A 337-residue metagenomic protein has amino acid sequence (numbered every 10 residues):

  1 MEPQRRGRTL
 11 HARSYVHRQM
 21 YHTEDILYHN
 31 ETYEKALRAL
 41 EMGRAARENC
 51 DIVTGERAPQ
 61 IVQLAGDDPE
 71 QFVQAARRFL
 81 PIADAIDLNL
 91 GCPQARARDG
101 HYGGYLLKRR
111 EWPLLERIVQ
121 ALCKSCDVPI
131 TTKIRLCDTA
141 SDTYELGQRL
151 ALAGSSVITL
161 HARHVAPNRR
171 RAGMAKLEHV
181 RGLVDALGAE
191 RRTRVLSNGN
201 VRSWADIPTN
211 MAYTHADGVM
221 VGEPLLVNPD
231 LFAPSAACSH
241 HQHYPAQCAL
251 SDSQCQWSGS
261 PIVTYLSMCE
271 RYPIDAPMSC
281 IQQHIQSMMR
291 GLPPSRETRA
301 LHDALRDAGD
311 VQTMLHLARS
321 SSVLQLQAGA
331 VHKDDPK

Functional and structural regions predicted by a protein language model:
M1-P3, L90, A162, E223: Short secondary-structure boundary segments
M1-R78: Glycine-rich, positively charged N-terminal anion/phosphate-binding segment
P3, L136, V227: Active-site micro-motifs of SAM-dependent methyltransferase domains
G7-A12, R98-H101, R170-G173, P208-N210 (+1 more regions): Short secondary-structure transition/capping segments
T9-R13, E24, H29, R109-W112 (+3 more regions): Short, solvent-exposed helix-helix connector turns and helix-capping sites enriched in acidic/polar residues
T54-D68, V128-T139, L196-G199, S203: Conserved strand-turn element in the central/C-terminal portion of the radical SAM core barrel that lines
E70-V195, Y213-T214: Alpha/beta enzyme core
R117-Q120, S125-D127, T139-V157, R181-S197 (+1 more regions): Alpha/beta catalytic cores of nucleotide-metabolism and tRNA/nucleoside-modifying enzymes
